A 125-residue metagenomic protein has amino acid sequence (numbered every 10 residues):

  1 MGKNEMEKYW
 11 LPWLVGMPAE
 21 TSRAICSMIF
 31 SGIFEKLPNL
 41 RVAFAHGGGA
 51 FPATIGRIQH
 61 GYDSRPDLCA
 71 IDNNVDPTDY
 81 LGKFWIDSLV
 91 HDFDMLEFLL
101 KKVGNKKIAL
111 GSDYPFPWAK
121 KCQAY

Functional and structural regions predicted by a protein language model:
M1-N4: Phosphate/pyrophosphate-binding betaalpha-module
M6-I29, L37, R41, A45-Y125: H/E-rich (His + Asp/Glu) clusters that bind or coordinate divalent metals
